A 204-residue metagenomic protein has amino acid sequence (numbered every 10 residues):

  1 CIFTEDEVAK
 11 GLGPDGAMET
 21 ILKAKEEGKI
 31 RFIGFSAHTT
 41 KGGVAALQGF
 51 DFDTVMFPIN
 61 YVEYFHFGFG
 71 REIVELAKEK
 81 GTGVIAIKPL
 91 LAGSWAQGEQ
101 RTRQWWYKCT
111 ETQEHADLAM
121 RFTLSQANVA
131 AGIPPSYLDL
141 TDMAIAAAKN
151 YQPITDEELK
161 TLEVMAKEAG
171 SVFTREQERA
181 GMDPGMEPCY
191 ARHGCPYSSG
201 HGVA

Functional and structural regions predicted by a protein language model:
C1-Y61, F65-G68, E72, K78-I85: Glycine/proline-rich, positively charged, aromatic-decorated active-site loop/lid region on the catalytic face
Q48-T54, G70-A204: Structured C-terminal cap/extension of enzyme domains
